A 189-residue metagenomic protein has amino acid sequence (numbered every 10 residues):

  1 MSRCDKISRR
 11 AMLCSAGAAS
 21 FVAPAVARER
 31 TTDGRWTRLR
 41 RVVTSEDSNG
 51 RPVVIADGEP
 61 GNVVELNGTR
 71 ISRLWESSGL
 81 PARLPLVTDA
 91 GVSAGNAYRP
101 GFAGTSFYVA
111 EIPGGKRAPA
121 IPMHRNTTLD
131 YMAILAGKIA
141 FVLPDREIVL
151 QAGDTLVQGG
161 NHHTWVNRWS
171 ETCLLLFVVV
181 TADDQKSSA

Functional and structural regions predicted by a protein language model:
S2-A19: N-terminal secretory signal peptides and thylakoid transit peptides that target proteins across membranes
R9, A25-P113: A short, N-terminal "cap"/entry segment at the start of jelly-roll beta-barrel domains of the cupin/DSBH fold
T32-S45, P52-I55, V166-A189: Double-stranded beta-helix
G104-T105, G115, A140, E147-V149 (+1 more regions): Ligand-binding loop in jelly-roll beta-barrel domains
Y108-N126, G160-N161: Conserved short histidine dyad/triad with adjacent acidic residue
N126-A140: Short, conserved beta-strand element in jelly-roll/cupin
